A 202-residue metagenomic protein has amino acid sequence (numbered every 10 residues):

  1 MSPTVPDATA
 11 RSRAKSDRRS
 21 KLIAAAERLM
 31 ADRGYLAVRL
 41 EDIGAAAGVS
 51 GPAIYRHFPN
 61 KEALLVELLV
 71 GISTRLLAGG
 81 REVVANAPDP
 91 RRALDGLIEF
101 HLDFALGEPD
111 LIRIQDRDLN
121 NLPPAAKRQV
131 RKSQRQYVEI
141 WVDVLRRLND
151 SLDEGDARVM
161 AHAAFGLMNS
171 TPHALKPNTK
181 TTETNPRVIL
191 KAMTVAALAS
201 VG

Functional and structural regions predicted by a protein language model:
M1-D17, A24, R81, G202: N-terminal intrinsically disordered/low-complexity leader segments
S2, K21, A25-A63: Helix-turn-helix
K15, L69, S73, L94 (+1 more regions): Amphipathic, non-transmembrane alpha-helical scaffold segments
R18-A26, I43, L68-I72, L76 (+1 more regions): Generic hydrophobic, amphipathic alpha-helix propensity
F58, D116-L122, T171: Short helix-capping/turn signature of helix-turn-helix
V70-D95: Amphipathic alpha-helical linker/stalk segments
D95-D116, F165: Helical hydrophobic small-molecule/effector-binding pocket
I112-D116, K127, R131, R146-T194 (+1 more regions): Hydrophobic/aromatic-rich alpha-helical bundle segments in the mid-to-C-terminal region
